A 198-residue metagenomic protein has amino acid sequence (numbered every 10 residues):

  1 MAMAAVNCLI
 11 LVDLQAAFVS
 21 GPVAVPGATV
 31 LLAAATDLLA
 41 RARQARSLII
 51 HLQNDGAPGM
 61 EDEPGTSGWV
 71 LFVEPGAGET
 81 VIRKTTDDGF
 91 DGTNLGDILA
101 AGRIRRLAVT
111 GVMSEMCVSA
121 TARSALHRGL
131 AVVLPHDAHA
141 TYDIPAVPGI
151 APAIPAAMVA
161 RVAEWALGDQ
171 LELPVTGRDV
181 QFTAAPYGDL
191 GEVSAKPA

Functional and structural regions predicted by a protein language model:
A2-C8, T36-D37, M60-A198: Active-site-adjacent betaalpha module
I10-L14: N-terminal nucleotide-binding beta1-loop-alpha1 segment
A17-G21: Short acidic, Gly/Ser-rich segments with clustered Asp/Glu that frequently serve as metal-coordination loops in enzyme
P22-P26, E61-P64: Short, solvent-exposed loop/turn segments at secondary-structure boundaries
V23-I50, N54: A short alpha/beta connector and helix-capping loop motif
N54-D55, V112: Short, well-ordered beta-to-alpha junction loops that form the rim of enzyme active sites and present histidine/acidic
